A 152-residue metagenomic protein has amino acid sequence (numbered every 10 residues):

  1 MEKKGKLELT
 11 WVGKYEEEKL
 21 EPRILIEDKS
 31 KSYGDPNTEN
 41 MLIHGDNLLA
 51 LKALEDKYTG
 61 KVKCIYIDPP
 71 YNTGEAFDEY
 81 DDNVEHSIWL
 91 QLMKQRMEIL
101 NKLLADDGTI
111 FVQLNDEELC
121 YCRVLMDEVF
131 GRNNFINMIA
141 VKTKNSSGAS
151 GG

Functional and structural regions predicted by a protein language model:
M1, Y33-G34, K102, S150-G152: A general structural signal for short secondary-structure junctions and capping/turn motifs
M1-Y66, T73-S87, L92-Q95: DnaQ-like (DEDDh/DEDDy) 3′-5′ exonuclease domain used for proofreading and 3′-end trimming on nucleic acids
E17, H86, C120, N145-S147: A generic structural micro-environment signature that highlights single residues at secondary-structure boundaries
N47-L49, Y71, D116-E118, K142-N145: Short, flexible loop/turn elements at secondary-structure junctions
T59, E79-V84, L125-G131, G152: Short secondary-structure boundary/capping segments
G74-Y80, C122-V124, M138, S150: Short, solvent-exposed loop/turn and secondary-structure capping segments
H86-A140: Conserved Class I SAM-dependent methyltransferase catalytic core
I136-G152: Class I S-adenosyl-L-methionine
